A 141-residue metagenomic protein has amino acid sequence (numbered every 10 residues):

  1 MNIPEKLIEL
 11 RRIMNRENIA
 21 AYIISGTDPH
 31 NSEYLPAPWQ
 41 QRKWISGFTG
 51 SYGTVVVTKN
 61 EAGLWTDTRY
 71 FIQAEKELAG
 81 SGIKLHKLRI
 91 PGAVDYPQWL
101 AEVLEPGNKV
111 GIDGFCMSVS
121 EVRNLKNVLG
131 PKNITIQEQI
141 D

Functional and structural regions predicted by a protein language model:
M1-D141: Terminal domain-start leader segments
